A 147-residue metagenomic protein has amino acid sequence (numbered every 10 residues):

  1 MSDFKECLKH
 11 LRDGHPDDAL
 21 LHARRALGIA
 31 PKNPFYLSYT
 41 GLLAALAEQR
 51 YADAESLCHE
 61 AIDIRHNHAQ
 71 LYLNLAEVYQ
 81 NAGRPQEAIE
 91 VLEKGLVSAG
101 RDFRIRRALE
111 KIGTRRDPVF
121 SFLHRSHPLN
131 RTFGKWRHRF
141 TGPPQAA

Functional and structural regions predicted by a protein language model:
M1, P34-F35, A69-Q70, F103-R104: Helix-start (N-cap) detector for alpha-helical repeat units in TPR-like alpha-solenoids, especially tetratricopeptide
M1-I29, Y39: Alpha-helical segment of the N-proximal tetratricopeptide repeat
M1-K5, K9-R12, D63, V97 (+2 more regions): Intrinsically disordered, low-complexity, charge-biased linker/tail regions
H10, A44-A45, Y79, G113: Residue at a conserved register position within TPR or TPR-like alpha-solenoid repeats
R12-H22, A47-E60, A82-K94, V119-H124: Structural signature of tandem alpha-helical TPR/SEL1-like repeats, specifically the intra-repeat loop/turn
Y39-T40, N74, A108: Canonical tetratricopeptide repeat
D63-Q86: Mid-chain, well-packed structural core segment of small domains
